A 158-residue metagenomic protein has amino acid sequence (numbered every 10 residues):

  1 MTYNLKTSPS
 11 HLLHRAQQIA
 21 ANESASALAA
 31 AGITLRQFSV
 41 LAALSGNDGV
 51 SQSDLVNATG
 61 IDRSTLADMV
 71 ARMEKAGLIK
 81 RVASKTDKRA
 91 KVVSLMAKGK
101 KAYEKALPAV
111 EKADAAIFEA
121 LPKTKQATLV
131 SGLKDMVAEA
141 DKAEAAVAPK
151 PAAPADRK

Functional and structural regions predicted by a protein language model:
M1-A31, R157-K158: N-terminal leader segment of winged-helix/HTH proteins
T7-H11, A31-A42, A127: Short alpha-helical elements of helix-turn-helix
H14-Q17, A42-G46, L107, K134: Short, locally clustered residues in the helix-turn-helix/winged-helix DNA-binding domain
A21, S51, A71-A138, R157: Charged, amphipathic alpha-helical coiled-coil/dimerization segments
V56: The alpha-helix within a helix-turn-helix
A146-K158: Polybasic, lysine-enriched low-complexity intrinsically disordered terminal tails
